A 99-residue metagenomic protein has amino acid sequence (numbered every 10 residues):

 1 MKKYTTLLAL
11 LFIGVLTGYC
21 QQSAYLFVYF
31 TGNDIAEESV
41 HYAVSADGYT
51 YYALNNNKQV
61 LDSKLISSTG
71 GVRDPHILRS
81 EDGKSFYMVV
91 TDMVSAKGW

Functional and structural regions predicted by a protein language model:
M1, Y19-W99: Carbohydrate-active catalytic/glycan-binding domains of CAZyme proteins, especially the secreted or lumenal ectodomains
Y4-V15: Sec-dependent N-terminal signal peptides
